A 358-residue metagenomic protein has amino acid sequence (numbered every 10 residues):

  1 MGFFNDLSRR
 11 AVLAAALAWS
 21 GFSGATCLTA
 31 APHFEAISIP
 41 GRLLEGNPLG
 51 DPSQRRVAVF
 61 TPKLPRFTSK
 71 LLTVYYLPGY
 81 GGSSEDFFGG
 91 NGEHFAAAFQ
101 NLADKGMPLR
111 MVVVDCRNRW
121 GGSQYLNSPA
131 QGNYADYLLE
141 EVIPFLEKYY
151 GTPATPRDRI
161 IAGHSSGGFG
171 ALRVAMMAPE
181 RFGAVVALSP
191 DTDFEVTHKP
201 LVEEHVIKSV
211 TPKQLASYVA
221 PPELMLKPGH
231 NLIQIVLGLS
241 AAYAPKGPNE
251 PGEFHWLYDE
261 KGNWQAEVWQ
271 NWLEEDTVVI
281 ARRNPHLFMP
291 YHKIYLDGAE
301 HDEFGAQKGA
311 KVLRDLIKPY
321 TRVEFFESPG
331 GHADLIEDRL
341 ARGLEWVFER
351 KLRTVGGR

Functional and structural regions predicted by a protein language model:
M1-L7: N-terminal secretory signal peptides that target proteins for export/translocation
S8-L13: N-terminal export leaders
L17: Hydrophobic ligand-binding cavity/cleft-lining segments
S20, G24-A25: N-terminal signal peptide c-region/cleavage motif recognized by signal peptidases
C27-R358: Non-catalytic cap/lid and distal C-terminal segments of serine-dependent acyl enzymes
